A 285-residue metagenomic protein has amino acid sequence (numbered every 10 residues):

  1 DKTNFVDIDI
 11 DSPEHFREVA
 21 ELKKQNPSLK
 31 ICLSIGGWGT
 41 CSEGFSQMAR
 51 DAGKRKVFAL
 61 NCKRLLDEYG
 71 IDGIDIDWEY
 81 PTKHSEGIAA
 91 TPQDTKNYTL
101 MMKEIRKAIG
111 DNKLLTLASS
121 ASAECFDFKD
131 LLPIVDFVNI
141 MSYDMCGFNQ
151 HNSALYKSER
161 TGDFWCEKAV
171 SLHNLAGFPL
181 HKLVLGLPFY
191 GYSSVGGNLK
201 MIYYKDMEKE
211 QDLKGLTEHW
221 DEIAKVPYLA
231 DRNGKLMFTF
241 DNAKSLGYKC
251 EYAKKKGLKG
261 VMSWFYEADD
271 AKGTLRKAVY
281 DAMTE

Functional and structural regions predicted by a protein language model:
D1-E14, L60, P81-K214: Substrate-binding surface in catalytic domains of secreted glycosidases
D1-L66, R276: Glycan-recognition patch characteristic of GH18 chitinases/ENGases and related GlcNAc/peptidoglycan-binding proteins
E18, L22-Q25, L65, L100-A108 (+5 more regions): Alpha-helical structural signal in soluble globular domains
L33, I76, I105, V138 (+3 more regions): Conserved, mostly hydrophobic/aromatic
R50-E68, S120-K129, F240-K254: Short, acidic/polar
D72, D136, K259: Receiver (REC) domain switch/active-site residues of two-component response regulators
H181-Y252, K272, K277-E285: Glycan-binding loop/region signatures in secreted carbohydrate-active enzymes
F265-K272: A short, acidic, flexible beta-alpha connecting loop/helix-capping segment that sits on the rim of active
